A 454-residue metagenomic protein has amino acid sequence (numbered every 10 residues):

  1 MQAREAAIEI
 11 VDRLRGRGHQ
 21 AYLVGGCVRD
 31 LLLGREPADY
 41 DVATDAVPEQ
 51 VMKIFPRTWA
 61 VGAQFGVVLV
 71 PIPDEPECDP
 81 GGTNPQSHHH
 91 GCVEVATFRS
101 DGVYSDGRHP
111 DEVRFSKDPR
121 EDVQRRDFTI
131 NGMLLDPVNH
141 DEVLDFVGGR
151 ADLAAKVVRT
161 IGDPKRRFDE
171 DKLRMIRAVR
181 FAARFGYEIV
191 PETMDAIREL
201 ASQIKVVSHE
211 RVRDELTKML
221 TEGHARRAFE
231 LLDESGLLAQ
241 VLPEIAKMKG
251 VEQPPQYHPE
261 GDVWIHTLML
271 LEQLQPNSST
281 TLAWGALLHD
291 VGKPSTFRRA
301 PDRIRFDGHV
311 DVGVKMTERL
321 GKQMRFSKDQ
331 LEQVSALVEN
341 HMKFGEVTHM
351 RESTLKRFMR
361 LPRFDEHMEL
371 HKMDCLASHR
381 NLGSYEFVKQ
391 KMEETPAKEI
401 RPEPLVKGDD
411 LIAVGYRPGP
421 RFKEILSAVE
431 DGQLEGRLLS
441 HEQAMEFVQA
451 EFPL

Functional and structural regions predicted by a protein language model:
M1-L454: Catalytic cores of the polymerase beta-like nucleotidyltransferase superfamily and closely associated nucleotide
